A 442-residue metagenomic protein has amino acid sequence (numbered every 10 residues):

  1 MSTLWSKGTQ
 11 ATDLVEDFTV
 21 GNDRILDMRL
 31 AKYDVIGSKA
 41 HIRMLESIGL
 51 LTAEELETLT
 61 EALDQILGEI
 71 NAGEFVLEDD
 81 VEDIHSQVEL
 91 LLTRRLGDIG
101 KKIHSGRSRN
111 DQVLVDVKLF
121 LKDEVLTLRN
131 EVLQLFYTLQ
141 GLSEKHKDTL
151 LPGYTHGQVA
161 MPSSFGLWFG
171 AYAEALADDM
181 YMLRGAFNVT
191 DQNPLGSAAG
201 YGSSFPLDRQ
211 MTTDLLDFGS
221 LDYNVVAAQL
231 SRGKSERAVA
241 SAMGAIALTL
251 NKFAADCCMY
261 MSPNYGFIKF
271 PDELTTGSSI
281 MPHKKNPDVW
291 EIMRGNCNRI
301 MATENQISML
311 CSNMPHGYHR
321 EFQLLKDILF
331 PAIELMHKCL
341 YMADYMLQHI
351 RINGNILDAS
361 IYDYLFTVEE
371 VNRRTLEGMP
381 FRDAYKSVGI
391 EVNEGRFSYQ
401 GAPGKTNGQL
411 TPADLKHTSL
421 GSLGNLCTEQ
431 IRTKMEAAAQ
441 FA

Functional and structural regions predicted by a protein language model:
M1-G37, D98-I99, G266, M281-A442: Glycine-rich cofactor/substrate-binding loops
M1-N193, A199-G202, L207-D214, S220 (+5 more regions): A helix-coil-helix interface module used to build multimeric assemblies and to scaffold catalytic/cofactor sites
R43, S47, G68-F75, T93 (+15 more regions): Charged/polar positions within long, soluble alpha-helices
R43-L51, L167, S235-A245, E370-E377: Short, well-ordered beta-strand elements within core beta-sheets of diverse protein domains
L59-L63, L216, D272-L274, I361 (+1 more regions): A general structural motif at alpha-helix termini
V117-K118, K122, R129-N130, E144 (+5 more regions): Charged, flexible cofactor/metal-binding loops and thiol motifs
